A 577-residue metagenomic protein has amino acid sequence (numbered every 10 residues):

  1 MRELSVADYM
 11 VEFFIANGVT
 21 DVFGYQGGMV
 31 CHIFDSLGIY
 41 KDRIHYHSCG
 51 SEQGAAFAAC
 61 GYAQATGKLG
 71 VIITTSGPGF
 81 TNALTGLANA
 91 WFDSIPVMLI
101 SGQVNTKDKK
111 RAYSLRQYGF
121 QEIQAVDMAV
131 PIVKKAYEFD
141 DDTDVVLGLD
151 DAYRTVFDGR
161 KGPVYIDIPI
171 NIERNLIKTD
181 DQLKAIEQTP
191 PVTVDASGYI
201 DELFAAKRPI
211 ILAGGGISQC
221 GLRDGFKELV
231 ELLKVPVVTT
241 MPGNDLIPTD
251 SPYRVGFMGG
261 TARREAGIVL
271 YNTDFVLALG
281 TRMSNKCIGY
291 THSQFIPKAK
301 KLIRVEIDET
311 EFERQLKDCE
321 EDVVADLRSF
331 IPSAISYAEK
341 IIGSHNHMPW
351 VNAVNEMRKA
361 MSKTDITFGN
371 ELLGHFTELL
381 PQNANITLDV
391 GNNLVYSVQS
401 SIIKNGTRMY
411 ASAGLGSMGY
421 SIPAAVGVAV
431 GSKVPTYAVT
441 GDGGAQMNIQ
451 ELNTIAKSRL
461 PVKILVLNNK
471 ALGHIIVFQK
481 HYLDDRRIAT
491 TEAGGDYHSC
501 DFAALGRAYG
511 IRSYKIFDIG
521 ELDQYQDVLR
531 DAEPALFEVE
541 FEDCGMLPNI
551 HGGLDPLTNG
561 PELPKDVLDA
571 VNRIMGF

Functional and structural regions predicted by a protein language model:
M1-A338, L379, V462-I464: N-terminal alpha/beta PP-like core and its mobile active-site loop of ThDP/TPP-dependent enzymes
M1-R2, T143, A299-N392, I519-D523 (+1 more regions): Phosphate/pyrophosphate-binding active-site segments
A7-T20, Y25-G38, V351-K433, M575: Active-site diphosphate/adenylate-binding microenvironment
Q53, I168, I307, L388-V390 (+3 more regions): Generic detector of well-ordered alpha-helical packing
I100, K110-F120, Q315, V324 (+2 more regions): Thiamine diphosphate
I132, D274, H375-A384, G506-I511: A structural motif corresponding to the C-terminal end of an alpha-helix and its immediate exit/capping segment
